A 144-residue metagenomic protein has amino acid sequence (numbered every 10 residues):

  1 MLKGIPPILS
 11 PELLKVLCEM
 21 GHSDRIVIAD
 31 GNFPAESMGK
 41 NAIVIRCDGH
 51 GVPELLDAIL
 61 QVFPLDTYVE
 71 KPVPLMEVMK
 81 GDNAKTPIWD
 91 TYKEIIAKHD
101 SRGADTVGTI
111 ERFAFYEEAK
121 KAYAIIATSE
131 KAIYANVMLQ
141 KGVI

Functional and structural regions predicted by a protein language model:
M1-D48: Long, hydrophobic N-terminal alpha-helical segment
K3, D24-V27, A42-I43, D66-M76 (+3 more regions): Structural motif
G4, I8-E12, G21, H50-E54 (+3 more regions): Conserved active-site and cofactor/substrate-binding residues in soluble primary-metabolism enzymes
V16, M20-S23, A58-D66, T91 (+2 more regions): Change "in soluble alpha/beta enzymes" to "in soluble alpha/beta proteins
P34, D66-T67, L139, V143-I144: Conserved phosphate- and dinucleotide-binding cores of soluble alpha/beta proteins, encompassing both enzyme active
N41-K71: A phosphate-binding glycine/aspartate-rich beta-alpha loop in the early core of alpha/beta enzymes
I43-R46, L75-K85: Short, glycine/charged-rich beta-strand-loop motifs at protein surfaces that mediate ligand recognition and catalysis
K80-I144: Glycine-rich, aromatic-bearing surface loops/beta-hairpins
